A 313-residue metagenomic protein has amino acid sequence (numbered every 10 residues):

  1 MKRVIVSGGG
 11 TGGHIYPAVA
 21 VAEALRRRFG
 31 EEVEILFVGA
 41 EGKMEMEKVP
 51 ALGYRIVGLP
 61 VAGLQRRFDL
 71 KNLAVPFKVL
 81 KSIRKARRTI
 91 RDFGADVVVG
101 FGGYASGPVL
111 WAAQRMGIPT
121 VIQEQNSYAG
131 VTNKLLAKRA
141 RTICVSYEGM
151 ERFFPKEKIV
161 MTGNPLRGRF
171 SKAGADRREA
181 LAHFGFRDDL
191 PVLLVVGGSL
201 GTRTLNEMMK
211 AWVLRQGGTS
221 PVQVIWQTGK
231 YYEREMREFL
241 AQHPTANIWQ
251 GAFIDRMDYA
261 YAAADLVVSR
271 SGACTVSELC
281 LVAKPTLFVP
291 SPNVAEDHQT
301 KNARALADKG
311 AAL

Functional and structural regions predicted by a protein language model:
R3-G9, E31-K78, I83, K230-Y232: Conserved nucleotide-sugar phosphate-binding/catalytic loop shared by glycosyltransferases and other
H14-R26: Short amphipathic alpha-helix
E32-L36, M44, R55, Q114-R178: Active-site-proximal region of nucleotide-activated glycan assembly enzymes, centered on histidine/acidic-rich loops
K43, K48, L52, A175-A182 (+3 more regions): Donor-nucleotide binding loops and adjacent catalytic segments primarily of GT-B fold Leloir glycosyltransferases
K43-E47, V97-M116: An aromatic- and histidine-rich active-site surface loop
A95-V97, A262-S277, K284-P285: Acidic donor-binding loop of glycosyltransferase active sites
W111, D258, V276-K284, R304: Short alpha-helical segment that forms part of, or immediately flanks, the ligand-binding pocket in carbohydrate-active
L281-L313: Catalytic binding pocket for nucleotide-activated donors in carbohydrate/polymer assembly enzymes
